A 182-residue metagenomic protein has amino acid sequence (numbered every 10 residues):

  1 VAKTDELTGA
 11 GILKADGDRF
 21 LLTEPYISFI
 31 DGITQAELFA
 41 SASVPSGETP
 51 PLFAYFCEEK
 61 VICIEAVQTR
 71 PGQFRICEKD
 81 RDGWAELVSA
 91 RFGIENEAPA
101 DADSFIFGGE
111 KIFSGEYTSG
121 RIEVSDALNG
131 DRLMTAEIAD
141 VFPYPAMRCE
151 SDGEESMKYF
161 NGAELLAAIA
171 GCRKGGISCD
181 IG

Functional and structural regions predicted by a protein language model:
V1-T8: Short, amphipathic alpha-helical interface elements at domain boundaries that mediate macromolecular binding
A10, A36, I94, G130 (+1 more regions): Surface-exposed polar/charged interaction patches
A10, K14-I62, A66-W84: Accessory beta->alpha helical hairpin/"wing" motif in late/C-terminal subdomains of nucleic-acid enzymes
F29-I33, L87-R91, A168, C172: Residues that form generic nucleotide/phosphate-binding pockets
P51-L52, A102, Y144-A146: Short, acidic/polar N-cap/turn motifs at the starts of alpha helices
F53-F56, G115, A136-A139: Short, exposed beta-strand/loop patches in secreted or surface proteins that constitute
P71, R75-N129: Internal, well-folded beta-alpha domain core
R121-G182: Extended, charged low-complexity segments that frequently continue into or abut oligomerization scaffolds
